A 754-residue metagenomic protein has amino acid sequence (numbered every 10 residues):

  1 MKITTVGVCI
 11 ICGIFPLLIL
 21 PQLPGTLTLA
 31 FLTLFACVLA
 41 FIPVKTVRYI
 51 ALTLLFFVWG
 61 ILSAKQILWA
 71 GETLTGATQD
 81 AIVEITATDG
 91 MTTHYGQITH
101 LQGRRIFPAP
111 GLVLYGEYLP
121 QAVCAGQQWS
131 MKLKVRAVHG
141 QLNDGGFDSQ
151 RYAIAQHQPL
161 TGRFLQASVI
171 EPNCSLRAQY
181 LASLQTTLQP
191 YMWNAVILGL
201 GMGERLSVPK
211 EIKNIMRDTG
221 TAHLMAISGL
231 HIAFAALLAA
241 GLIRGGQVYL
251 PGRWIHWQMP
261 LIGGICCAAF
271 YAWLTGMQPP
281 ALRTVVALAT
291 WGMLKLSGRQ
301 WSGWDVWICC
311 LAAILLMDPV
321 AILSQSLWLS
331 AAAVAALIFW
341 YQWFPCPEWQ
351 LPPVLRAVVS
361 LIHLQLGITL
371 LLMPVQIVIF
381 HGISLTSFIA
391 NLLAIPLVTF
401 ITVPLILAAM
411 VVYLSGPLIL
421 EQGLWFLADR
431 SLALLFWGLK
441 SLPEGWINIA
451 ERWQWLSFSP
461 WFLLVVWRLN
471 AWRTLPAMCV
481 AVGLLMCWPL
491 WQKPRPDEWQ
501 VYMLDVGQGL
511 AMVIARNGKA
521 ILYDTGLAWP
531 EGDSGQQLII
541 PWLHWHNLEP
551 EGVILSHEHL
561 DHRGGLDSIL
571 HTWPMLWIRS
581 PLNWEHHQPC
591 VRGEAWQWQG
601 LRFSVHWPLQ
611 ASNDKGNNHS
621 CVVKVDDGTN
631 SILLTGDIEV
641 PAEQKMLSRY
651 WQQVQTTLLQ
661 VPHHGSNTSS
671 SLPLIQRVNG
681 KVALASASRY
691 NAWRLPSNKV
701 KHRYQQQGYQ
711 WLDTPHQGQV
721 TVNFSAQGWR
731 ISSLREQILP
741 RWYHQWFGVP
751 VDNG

Functional and structural regions predicted by a protein language model:
M1-A77, T161-F164, L176, R283-T284 (+4 more regions): N-terminal leader/targeting segments
M1-I19, L294, L407-Q422, F426-A433: Hydrophobic alpha-helical segments
T5, V47-T53, G162, I212-F388 (+4 more regions): Hydrophobic alpha-helical transmembrane segments in multi-pass membrane proteins
P24-F35, L329-S330, N391-T399, R452-L456: Alpha-helical transmembrane segments of polytopic membrane proteins
L54-H223, D533, Q537-P541, W545-E549 (+6 more regions): Membrane-interface helix/helix-cap signal primarily in integral membrane proteins
E84, Y118-K132, Y152, S168 (+3 more regions): Non-globular, low-confidence helical/coil segments that flank catalytic cores
A155-A287, G292-M293, W596, F603 (+3 more regions): Aromatic-rich juxtamembrane segments at the membrane interface
I377-L424: Hydrophobic alpha-helical transmembrane segments of integral membrane proteins
